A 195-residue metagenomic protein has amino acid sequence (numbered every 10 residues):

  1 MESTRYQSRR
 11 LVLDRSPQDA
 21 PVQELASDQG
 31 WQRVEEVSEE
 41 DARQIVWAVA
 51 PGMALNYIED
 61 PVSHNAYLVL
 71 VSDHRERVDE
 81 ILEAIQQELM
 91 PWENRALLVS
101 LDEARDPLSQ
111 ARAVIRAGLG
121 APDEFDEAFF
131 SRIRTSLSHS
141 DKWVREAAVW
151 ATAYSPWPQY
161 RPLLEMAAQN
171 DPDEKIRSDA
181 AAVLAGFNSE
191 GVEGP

Functional and structural regions predicted by a protein language model:
M1-N56: Short Lys/Arg-enriched alpha/beta "domain-start" segment
L25-G30, I85, L89, L101: Hydrophobic, Leu/Ile/Phe/Ala-enriched alpha-helical segments that form helix-helix packing faces
D41-A96, P107: Surface-facing alpha-helical segments and adjacent helix-coil boundary elements at the starts of domains
L68-E88, Q110-E124, R145-W157, S178-G191: Structural detector for internal amphipathic alpha-helices that build alpha-solenoid repeat scaffolds
P91-L101, D123-S136, P158-Q169, G191-P195: Amphipathic alpha-helical scaffolding segments comprising HEAT/armadillo-like alpha-solenoid repeats
E103-V114, S138: HEAT-repeat alpha-solenoid elements in large eukaryotic scaffold proteins
R105-D106, S140-K142, P172-I176: Short inter-helical turns and helix N-cap capping residues of alpha-solenoid HEAT/ARM repeat scaffolds
